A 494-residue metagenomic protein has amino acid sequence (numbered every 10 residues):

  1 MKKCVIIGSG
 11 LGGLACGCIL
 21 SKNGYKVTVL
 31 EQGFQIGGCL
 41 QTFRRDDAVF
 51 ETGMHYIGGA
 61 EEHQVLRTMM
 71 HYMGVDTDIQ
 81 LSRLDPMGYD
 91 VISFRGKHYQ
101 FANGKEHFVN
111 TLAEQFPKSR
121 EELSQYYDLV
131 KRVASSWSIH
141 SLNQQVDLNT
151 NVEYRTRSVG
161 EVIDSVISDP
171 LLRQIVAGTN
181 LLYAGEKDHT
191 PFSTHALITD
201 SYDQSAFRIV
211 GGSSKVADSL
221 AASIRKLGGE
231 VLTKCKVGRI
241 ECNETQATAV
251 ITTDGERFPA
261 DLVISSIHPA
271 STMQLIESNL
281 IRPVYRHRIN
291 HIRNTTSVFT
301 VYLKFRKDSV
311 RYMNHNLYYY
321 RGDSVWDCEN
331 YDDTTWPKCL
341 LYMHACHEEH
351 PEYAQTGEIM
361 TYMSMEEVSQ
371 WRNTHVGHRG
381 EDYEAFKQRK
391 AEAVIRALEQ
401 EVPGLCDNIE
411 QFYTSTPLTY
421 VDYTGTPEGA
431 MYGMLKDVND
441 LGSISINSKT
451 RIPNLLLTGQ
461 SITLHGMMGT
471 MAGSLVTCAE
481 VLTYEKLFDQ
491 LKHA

Functional and structural regions predicted by a protein language model:
K2-Q125, K436: N-terminal glycine-rich phosphate/pyrophosphate-binding loop and immediately adjacent elements
M54, Q460-L482: A conserved FAD-binding loop/helix module that cradles the flavin
R95-T190: Rossmann-like flavin
L171-Y183, Q400-L464: A glycine-rich dinucleotide-binding beta-alpha-beta segment and adjacent secondary-structure elements that constitute
A196-T248: Helical element adjacent to the flavin cofactor pocket in flavoenzyme catalytic cores
R208, G238-E352: Mid-domain catalytic core of redox enzymes that form a hydrophobic substrate pocket/lid adjacent to a catalytic redox
C242, T483-A494: Active-site-proximal substrate-binding core of FAD-dependent oxidoreductases
D308-S415: C-terminal segments that line or cap access tunnels to active or ligand-binding sites in enzymes and enzyme-associated
